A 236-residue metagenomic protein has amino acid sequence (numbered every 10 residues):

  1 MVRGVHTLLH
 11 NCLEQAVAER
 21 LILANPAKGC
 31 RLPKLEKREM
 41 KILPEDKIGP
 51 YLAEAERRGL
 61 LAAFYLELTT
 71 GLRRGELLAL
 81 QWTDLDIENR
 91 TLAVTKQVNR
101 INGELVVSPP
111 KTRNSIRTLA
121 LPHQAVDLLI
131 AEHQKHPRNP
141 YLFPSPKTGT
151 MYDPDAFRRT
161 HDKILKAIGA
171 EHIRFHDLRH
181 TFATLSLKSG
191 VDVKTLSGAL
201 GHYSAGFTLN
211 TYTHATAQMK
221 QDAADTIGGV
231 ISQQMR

Functional and structural regions predicted by a protein language model:
M1, A18, Y65, T69-E76 (+4 more regions): C-terminal catalytic core of tyrosine-transesterase DNA break-rejoin enzymes
M1-L21, N25-P26, K37, T150-A156 (+1 more regions): N-terminal core-binding DNA-recognition domain of tyrosine site-specific recombinases/integrases
R3-V5, A18, I22-W82, I87-E88 (+5 more regions): Basic, Lys/Arg- and aromatic-enriched nucleic-acid-binding interface segment
K34, I42, V98, L200-T226: Catalytic-site neighborhood detector that most strongly recognizes the C-terminal catalytic loop/helix of tyrosine
D46, N89, K96-R100, P122-E171: Active-site/catalytic core of tyrosine-dependent DNA strand-transfer enzymes
A53, N89, N102-D127, A131 (+3 more regions): C-terminal secondary-structure termini that scaffold catalytic or DNA-interacting sites
D84-T91, H172, V191-T213: Short, polar N-cap/turn motifs at the start of nucleic acid-interacting alpha helices
